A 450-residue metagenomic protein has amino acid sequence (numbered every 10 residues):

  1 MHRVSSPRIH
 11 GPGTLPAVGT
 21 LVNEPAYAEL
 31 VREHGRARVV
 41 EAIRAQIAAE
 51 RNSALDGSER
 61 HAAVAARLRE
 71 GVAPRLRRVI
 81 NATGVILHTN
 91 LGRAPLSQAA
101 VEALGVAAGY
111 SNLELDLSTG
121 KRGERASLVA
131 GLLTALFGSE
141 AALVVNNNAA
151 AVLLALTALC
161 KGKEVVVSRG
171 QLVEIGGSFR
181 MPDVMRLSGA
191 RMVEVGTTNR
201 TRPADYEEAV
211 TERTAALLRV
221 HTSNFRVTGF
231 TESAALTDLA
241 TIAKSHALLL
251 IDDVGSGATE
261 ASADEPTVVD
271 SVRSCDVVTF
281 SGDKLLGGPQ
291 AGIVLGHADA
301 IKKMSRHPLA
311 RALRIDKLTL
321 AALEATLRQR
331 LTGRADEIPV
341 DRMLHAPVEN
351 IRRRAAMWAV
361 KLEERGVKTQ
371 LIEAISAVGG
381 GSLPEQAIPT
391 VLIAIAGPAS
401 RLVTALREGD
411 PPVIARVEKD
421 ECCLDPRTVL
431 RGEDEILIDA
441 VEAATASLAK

Functional and structural regions predicted by a protein language model:
M1-G71, R75: Long amphipathic alpha-helical segments
L15-P16, I80-G84, L286-P289, I388 (+1 more regions): Short Gly/Ser/Thr- and Asp/Glu-enriched loop/turn motifs at secondary-structure junctions
I43-R44, A48-A49, A82-T83, R93-T119: Glycine-rich phosphate-binding segment of PLP-dependent enzymes
A54-L96, A100-A103: Long amphipathic N-terminal alpha/beta scaffold segment
R75-L76, A141, F280, P411-R416: A short linear hydrophobic-aromatic micro-motif
L117-R330, L362-E363, A440: Conserved PLP-enzyme active-site core in the AAT-like
T319-L320, E324-G379: Conserved PLP-dependent catalytic core of the aminotransferase class-I/II
R352-L437: Conserved C-terminal alpha-helix-loop-beta "cap" of PLP-dependent enzymes that closes/shapes the active-site mouth
